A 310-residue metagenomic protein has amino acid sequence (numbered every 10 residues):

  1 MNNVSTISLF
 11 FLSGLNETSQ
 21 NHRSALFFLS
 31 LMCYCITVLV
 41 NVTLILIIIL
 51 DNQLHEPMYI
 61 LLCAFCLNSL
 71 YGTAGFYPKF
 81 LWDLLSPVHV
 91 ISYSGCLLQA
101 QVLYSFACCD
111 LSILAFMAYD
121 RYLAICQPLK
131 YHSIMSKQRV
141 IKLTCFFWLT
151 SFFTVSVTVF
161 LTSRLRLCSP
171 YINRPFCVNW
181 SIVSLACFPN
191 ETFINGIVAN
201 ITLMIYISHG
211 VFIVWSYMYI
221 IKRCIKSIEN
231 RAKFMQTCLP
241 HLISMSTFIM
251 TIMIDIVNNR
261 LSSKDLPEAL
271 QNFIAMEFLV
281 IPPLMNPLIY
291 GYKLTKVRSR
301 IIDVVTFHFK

Functional and structural regions predicted by a protein language model:
M1-K310: Transmembrane helical core of 7TM receptor-like proteins
